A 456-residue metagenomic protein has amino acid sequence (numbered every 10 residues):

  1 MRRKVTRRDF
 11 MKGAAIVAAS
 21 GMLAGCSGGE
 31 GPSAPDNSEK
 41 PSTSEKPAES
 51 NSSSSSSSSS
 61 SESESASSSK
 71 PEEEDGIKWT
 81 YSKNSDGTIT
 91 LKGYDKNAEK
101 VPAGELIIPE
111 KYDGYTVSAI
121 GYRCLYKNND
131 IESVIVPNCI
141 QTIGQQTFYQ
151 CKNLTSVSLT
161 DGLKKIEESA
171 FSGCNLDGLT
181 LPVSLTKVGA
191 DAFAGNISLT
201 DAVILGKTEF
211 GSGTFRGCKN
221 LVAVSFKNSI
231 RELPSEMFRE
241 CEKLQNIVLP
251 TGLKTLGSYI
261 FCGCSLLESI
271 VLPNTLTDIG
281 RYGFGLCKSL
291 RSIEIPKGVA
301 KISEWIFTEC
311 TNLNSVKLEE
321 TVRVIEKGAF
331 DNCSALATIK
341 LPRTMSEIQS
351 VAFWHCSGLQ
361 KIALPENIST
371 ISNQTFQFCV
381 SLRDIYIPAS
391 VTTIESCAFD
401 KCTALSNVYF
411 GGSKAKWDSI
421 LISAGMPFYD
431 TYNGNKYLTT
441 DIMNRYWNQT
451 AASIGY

Functional and structural regions predicted by a protein language model:
R2-A18: N-terminal secretory signal peptides and thylakoid transit peptides that target proteins across membranes
A24-G25: C-terminal motif of bacterial Sec signal peptides marking the signal peptidase cleavage site
E30-K70: Ser/Thr/Gly/Pro-rich low-complexity, disordered linker/stalk segments of secreted and cell-surface proteins
K70-N97: Short beta-strand/loop segment at the start of cytosolic alpha/beta domains
T80-T88, V101-S118, N129-T142, K152-K165 (+12 more regions): Structural signature of tandem-repeat unit edges
R123, Q145-T147, E168-A170, G189-A192 (+9 more regions): Consensus positions within tandem repeat domains that build extended binding/scaffold surfaces
D191-A192, T214-R216, M237, Y259 (+4 more regions): Extracellular, surface-exposed repeat architectures
I420-D430: Short, aromatic/basic amphipathic alpha-helical patches
